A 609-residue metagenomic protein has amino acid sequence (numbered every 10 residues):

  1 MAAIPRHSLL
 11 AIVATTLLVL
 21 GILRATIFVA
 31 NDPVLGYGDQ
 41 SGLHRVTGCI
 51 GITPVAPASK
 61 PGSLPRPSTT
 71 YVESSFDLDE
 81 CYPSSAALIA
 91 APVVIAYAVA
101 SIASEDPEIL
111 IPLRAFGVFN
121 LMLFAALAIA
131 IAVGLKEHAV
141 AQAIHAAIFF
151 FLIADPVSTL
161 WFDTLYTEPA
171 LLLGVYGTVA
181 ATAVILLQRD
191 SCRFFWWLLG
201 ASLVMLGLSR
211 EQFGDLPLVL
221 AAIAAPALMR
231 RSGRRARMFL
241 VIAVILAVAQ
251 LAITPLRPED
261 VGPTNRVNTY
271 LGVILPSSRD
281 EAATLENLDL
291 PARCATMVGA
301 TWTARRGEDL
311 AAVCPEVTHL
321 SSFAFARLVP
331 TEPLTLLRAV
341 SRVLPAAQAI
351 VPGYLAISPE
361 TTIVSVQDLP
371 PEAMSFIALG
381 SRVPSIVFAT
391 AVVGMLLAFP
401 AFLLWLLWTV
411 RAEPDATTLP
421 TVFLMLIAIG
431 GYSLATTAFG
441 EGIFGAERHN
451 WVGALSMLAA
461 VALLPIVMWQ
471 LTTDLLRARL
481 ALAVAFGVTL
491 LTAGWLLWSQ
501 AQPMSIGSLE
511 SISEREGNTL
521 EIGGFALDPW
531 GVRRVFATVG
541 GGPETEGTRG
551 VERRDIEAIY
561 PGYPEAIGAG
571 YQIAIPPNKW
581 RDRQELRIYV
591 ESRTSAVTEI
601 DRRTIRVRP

Functional and structural regions predicted by a protein language model:
R6-S63, V244-L256, T492-L497: Transmembrane signal-anchor helices characteristic of membrane glycosylation enzymes that use polyprenol
R45-L78, P258-S365: Membrane-proximal stem/loop segments at transmembrane-domain junctions that anchor or position
P65-I109: Short hydrophobic/aromatic helix or loop-helix immediately within or flanking a transmembrane segment in polytopic
D106-L123, V343-L426: Membrane-interface anchor segments at the N-terminal boundary of transmembrane helices in multi-pass membrane enzymes
A115-A139, I144, G177: Transmembrane-helix motifs of polytopic, lipid-linked glycan transferases
T178-F195: Membrane-interface transmembrane helices that cradle and orient dolichyl/undecaprenyl
F194-R210, V244-A247: Membrane-interface alpha helices of multi-pass inner-membrane proteins
L482-G487, T492-P609: Basic, ligand-binding patches in group-transfer machinery, especially extracytoplasmic/periplasmic segments
